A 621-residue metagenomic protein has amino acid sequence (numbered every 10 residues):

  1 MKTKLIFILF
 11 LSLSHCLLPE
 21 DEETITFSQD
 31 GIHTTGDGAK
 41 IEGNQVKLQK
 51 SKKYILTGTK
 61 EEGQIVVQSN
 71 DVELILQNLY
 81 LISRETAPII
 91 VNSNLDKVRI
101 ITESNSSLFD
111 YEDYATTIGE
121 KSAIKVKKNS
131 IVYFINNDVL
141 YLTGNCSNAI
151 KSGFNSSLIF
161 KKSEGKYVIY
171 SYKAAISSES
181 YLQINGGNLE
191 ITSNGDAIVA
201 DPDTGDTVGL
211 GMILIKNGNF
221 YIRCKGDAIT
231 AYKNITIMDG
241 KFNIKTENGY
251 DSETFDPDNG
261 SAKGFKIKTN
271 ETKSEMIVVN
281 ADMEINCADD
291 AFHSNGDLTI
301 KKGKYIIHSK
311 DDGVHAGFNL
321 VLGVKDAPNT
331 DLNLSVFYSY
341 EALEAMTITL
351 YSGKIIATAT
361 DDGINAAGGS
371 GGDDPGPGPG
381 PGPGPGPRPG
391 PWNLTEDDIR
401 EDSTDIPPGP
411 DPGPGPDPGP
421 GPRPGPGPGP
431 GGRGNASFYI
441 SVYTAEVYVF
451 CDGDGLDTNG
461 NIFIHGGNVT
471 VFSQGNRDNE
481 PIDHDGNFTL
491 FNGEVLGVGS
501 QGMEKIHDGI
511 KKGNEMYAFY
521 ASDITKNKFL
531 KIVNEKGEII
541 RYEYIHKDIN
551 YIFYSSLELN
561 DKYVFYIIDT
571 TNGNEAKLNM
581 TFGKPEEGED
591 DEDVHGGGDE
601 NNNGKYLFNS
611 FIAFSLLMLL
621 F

Functional and structural regions predicted by a protein language model:
M1-L9: Classical eukaryotic N-terminal signal peptides for Sec-dependent ER targeting/secretion, especially the positively
K2, E284, E600-N603, L607: Generic N-terminal leader/processing signal
L9-S12, A613: Generic detector of N-terminal low-structure segments
L11-E20, M618-F621: N-terminal signal peptide
L17-D599: A composition-driven surface/loop motif
N603-F621: Cleavable C-terminal sorting propeptides in eukaryotic secreted/cell-surface proteins
